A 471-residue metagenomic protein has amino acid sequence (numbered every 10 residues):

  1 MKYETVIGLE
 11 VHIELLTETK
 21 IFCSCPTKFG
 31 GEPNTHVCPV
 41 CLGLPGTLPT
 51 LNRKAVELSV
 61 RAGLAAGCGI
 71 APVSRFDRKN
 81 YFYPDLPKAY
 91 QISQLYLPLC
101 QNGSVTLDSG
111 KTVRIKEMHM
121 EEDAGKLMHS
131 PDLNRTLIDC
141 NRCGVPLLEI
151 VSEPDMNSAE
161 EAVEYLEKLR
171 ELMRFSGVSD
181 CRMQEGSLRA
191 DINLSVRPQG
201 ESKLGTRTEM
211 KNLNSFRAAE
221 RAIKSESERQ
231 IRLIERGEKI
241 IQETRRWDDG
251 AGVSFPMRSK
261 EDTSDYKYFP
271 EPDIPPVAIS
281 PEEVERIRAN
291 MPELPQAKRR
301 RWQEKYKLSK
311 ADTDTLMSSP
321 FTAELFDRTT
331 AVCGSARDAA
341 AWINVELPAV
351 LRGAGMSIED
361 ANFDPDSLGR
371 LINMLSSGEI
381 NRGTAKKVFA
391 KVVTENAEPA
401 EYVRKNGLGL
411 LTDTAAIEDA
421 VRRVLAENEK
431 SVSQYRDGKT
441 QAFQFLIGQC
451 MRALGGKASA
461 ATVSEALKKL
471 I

Functional and structural regions predicted by a protein language model:
M1-E293, E304, L308-K310, A331-S335: Basic, nucleic-acid-interacting segments
L16, N193, R197, E228 (+6 more regions): Amphipathic alpha-helical core segments of compact helical bundles
G186-P198, Q303-D327, A336-A354, D366-L368 (+2 more regions): Core structural elements
T263-D265, A297-R299, A311, G353 (+1 more regions): Active-site lining segments that contact anionic ligands and/or coordinate catalytic metals
T330-A339, E379-I380, D437-Q441: Structural motif
I358-G369, N373, R382-R452: Strongly charged, low-complexity linkers/loops
